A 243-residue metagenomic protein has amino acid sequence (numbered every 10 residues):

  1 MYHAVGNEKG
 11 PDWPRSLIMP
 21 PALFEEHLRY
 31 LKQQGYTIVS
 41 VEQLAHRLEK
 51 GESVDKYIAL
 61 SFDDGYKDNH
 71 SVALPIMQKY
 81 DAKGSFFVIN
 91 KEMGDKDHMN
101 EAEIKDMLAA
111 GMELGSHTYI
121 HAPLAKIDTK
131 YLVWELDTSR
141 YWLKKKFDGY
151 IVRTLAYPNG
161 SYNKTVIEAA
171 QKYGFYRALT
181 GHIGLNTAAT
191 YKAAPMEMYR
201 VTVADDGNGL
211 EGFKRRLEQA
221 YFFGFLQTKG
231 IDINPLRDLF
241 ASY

Functional and structural regions predicted by a protein language model:
M1-S61, K67-D68, K126-Y243: C-terminal active-site subregion of NodB/CE4 polysaccharide deacetylases
A4, L114-H121: Histidine-centered catalytic micro-motifs
F62-D63, S116: Active-site flanking residues adjacent to catalytic metal/cofactor-binding acidic residues
Y66-K67, I120: Short, glycine/acidic-enriched loop or turn micro-motifs at the edges of active sites
H70-N90: A short alpha/beta connector and helix-capping loop motif
L74-D81, M99-S116, Q171, A189-Y191: Acidic (Asp/Glu)-rich catalytic clusters
F87, H117, A178-T180: Short beta-strand and adjacent tight-turn residues that come in two discontinuous sequence segments and form the edges
N90-G94, P123, P158-S161: Short histidine/acidic/glycine/proline-rich micro-motifs that form metal- and phosphate-coordinating active-site loops
